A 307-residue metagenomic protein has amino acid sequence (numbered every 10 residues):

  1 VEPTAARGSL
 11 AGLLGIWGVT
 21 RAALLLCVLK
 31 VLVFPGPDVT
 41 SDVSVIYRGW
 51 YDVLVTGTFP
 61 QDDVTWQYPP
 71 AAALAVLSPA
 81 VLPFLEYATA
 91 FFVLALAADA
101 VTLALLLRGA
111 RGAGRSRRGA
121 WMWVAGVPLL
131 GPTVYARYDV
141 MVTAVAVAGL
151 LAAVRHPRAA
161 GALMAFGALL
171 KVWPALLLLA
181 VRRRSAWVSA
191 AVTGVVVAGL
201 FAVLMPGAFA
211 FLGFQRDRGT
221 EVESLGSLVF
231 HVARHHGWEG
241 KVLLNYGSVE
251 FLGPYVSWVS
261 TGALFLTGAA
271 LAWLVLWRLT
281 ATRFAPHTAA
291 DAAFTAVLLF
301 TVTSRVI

Functional and structural regions predicted by a protein language model:
E2-S116, L130, A210, Q215-E223 (+2 more regions): TM-lumen/periplasm interface segments of multi-pass membrane proteins, especially the first transmembrane helix
G8, F91-F92, L96, L228-V302: Aromatic/glycine/proline-enriched transmembrane-helix motif characteristic of membrane-embedded glycan-assembly enzymes
L13, V19, R184-L204: Hydrophobic alpha-helical membrane-interfacial segments at the cytosolic entry of transmembrane helices
L105, V142-P157: Specific aromatic-rich, kink-prone transmembrane helix
R108-S116, R155, A180-A186, L279-H287: Membrane-interface helix-boundary motifs at transmembrane edges
V127-G131, L150, P157-R182, F294-T303: Membrane-interface alpha helices of multi-pass inner-membrane proteins
V134-V142: Short acidic/glycine- and proline-prone juxtamembrane loop motifs at membrane-interface regions of multi-pass membrane
